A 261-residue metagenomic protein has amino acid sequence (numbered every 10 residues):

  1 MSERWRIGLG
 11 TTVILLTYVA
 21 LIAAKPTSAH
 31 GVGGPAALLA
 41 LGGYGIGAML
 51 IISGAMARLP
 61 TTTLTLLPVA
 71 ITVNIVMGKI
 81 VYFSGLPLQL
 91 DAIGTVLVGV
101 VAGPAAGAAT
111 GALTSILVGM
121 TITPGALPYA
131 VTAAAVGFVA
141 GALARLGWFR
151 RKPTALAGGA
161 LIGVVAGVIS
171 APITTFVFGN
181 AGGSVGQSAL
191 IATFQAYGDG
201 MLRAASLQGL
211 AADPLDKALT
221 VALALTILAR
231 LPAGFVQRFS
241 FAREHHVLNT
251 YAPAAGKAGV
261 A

Functional and structural regions predicted by a protein language model:
M1, A23-V32, L50-G54, V73-N74 (+2 more regions): Short juxtamembrane and helix-loop transition motifs at transmembrane-helix boundaries in membrane proteins
S2-G45, F83-G85, A126-P128, W148-A261: Membrane-embedded alpha-helical hairpins and interfacial helices in multi-pass inner-membrane proteins
S2-R4, A55-T63, G99-T110, W148-R151: Membrane-helix interface "capping/anchor" motifs
K25, I75-L90, A112-P153, S184: Interfacial aromatic-anchored transmembrane helix boundaries in multi-pass membrane proteins
A48-T72: Helix-loop-helix hairpins and the membrane-proximal interhelical loops of multi-pass alpha-helical transport proteins
M49-R58, V101, A142-G147, I227-F235: Structural signal for the C-terminal ends of transmembrane alpha-helices and the immediately following loop
I51-S53, D91-G107, V139-L143: Generic transmembrane alpha-helix motif of multi-pass integral membrane proteins
T65, V69, V73, G94 (+5 more regions): Alpha-helical membrane-protein architecture signal
